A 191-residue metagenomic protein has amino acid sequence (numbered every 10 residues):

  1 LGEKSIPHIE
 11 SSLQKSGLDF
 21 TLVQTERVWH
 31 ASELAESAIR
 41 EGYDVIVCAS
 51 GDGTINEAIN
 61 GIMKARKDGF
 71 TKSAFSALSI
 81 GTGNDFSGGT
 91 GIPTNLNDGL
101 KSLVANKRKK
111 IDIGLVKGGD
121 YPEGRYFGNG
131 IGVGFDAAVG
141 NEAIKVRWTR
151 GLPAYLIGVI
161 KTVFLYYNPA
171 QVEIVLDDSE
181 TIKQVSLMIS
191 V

Functional and structural regions predicted by a protein language model:
L1-A49, N56, N60: ATP/NTP phosphate-donor binding region
K4, H8, G53, T94 (+1 more regions): A general alpha-helical scaffold signature found inside nucleotide-binding enzyme cores
R40, M63-S190: Catalytic core of DAGKc-family lipid kinases
G51-D52, G81: Gly/Ser-rich catalytic serine loop of serine hydrolases
T54-N56, D85: Short, active-site-adjacent cap segments at secondary-structure transitions
